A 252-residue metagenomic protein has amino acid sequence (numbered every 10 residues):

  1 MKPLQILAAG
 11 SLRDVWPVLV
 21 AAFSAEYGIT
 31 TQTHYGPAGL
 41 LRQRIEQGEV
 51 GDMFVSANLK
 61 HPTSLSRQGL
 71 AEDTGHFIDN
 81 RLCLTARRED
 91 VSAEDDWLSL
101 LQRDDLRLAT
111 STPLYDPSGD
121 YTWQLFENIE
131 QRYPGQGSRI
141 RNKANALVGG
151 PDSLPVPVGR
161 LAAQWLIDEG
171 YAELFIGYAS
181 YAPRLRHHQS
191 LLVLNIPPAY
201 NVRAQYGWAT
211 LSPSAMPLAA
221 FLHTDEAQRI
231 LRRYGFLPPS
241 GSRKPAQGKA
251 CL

Functional and structural regions predicted by a protein language model:
M1-E26, T30, H34, G39 (+5 more regions): Exported/periplasmic ABC-transporter solute-binding proteins
